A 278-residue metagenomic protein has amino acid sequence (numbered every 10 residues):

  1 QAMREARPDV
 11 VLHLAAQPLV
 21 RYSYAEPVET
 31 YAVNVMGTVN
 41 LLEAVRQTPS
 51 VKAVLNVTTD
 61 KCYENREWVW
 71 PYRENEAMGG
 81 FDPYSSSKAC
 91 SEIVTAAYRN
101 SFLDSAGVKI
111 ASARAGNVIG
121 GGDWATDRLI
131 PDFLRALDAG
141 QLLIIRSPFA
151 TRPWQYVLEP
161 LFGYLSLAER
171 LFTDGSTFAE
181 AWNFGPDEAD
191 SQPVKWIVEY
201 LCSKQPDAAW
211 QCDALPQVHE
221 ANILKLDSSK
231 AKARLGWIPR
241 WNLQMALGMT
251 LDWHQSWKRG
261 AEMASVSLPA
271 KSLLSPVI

Functional and structural regions predicted by a protein language model:
Q1-A32: NAD(P)H-binding glycine-rich loop region in Rossmannoid oxidoreductase-like domains and their noncatalytic homologs
A25-E43, Q47, K52-A53, V57 (+2 more regions): Catalytic helix-loop patch of NAD(P)-dependent Rossmann-fold dehydrogenases
F81-Y84, A115-D127, S147-E159, P186-D190: Glycine-rich "substrate-gating" loop/helix at the edge of Rossmann-like oxidoreductase active sites
D104, P131-L143, W154-W182, E199: Alpha-helical substrate-binding/gating segment
V157, Y164, E180-A181, P216-I238 (+1 more regions): Conserved C-terminal active-site "lid" loop/helix of NAD(P)H-dependent oxidoreductases that clamps the redox cofactor
P160, Y164, F184, V194-I197 (+2 more regions): Non-catalytic, hydrophobic alpha-helical segments
A179-N183, Q192-V198, S203-I223, S265-S272: C-terminal "lid/loop" region of Rossmann-like NAD(P)-dependent oxidoreductases
L243-I278: Amphipathic terminal alpha-helices
